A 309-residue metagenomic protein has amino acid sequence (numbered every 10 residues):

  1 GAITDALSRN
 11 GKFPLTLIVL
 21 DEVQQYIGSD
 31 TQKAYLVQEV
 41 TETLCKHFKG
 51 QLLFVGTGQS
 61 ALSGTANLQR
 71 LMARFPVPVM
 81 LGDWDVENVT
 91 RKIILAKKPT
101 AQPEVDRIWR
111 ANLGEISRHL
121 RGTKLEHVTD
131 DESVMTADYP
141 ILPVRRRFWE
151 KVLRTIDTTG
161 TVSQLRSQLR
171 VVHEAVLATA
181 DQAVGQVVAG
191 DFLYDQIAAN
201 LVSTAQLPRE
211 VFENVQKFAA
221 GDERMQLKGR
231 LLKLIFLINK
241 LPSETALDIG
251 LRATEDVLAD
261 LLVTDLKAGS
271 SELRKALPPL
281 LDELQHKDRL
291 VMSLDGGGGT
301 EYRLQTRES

Functional and structural regions predicted by a protein language model:
A2-R9, L36-L52, A96: Substrate-engagement module of ASCE P-loop NTPases
L7-T31: Conserved P-loop NTPase "ATPase switch" module shared by AAA+ and STAND
Q24-Q25, Q59-G64, D83-E87, R145-R146 (+2 more regions): Conserved nucleotide-binding/hydrolysis micro-motifs of P-loop NTPases
K33, V105, I116-R230, L234-L237 (+3 more regions): C-terminal helical "lid" subdomain and adjoining coupling/linker elements of P-loop NTPases
L44-L68: Sensor-1/coupling segment of RecA-like P-loop NTPase cores
M80-K124, Y139-I141: Conserved small helical "lid"/interfacial subdomain of P-loop NTPases
A268, L281-G297: A short, conserved structural fragment
G297-S309: Short, amphipathic alpha-helical interaction segments positioned at domain boundaries
